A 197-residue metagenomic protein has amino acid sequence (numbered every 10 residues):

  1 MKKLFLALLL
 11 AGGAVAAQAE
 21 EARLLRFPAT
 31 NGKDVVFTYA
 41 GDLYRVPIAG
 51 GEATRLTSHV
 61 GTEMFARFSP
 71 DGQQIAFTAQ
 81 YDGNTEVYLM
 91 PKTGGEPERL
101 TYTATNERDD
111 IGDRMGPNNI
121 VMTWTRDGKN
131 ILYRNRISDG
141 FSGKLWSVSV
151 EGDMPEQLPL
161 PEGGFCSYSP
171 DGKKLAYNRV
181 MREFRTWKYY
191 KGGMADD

Functional and structural regions predicted by a protein language model:
M1-L4: Positively charged n-region of N-terminal signal peptides that target proteins for export
L8-A17: Hydrophobic h-region of N-terminal signal peptides that target proteins for export in Gram-negative bacteria
A19-E20, T38-Y44, H59-E63, T78-Y88 (+6 more regions): A flexible loop/linker signature enriched in serine peptidases of the S9 family
E20-I48: Mature N-terminal segment immediately following signal peptide/propeptide cleavage in secreted/periplasmic
G32-K33, D71-Q73, D127-K129, D171-K173: Short coil/turn segments that connect the beta-strands within blades of beta-propeller domains
R55-L56: Beta-propeller domains with acidic blade repeats across secreted/periplasmic ectodomains and cytosolic WD/CNH propellers
